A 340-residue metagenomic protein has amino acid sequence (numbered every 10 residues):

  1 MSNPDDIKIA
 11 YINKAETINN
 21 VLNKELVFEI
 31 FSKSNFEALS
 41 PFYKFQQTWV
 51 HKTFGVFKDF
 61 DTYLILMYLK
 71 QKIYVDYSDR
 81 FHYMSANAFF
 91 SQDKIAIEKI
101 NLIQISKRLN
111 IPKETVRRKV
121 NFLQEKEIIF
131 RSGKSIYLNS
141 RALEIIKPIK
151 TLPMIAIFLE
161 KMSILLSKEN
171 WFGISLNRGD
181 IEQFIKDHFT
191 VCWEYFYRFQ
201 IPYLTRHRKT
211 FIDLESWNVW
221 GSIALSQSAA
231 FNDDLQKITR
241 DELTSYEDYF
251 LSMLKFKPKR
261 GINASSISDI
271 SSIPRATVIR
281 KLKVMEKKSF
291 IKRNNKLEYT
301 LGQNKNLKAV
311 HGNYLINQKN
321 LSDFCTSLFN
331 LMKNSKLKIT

Functional and structural regions predicted by a protein language model:
S2-Y63, K168-G221: N-terminal leader segment of winged-helix/HTH proteins
Y63-E98, S216-R260: Short helix->loop/beta-hairpin flanking segments within DNA-binding domains
S85-A88, N101, R131-I157, Y246-F250 (+3 more regions): Short, cationic-aromatic polyanion-contact patches
F89-D93, I97-K107, L123, R260-D269: A short alpha-helical element within helix-turn-helix/winged-helix DNA-binding domains across DNA-binding proteins
N110-E125, S272-K287: Short amphipathic alpha-helical interaction segments
E127-I129: Internal, well-ordered domain-core segments that constitute the primary functional module of diverse proteins
E144-S175, L307-T340: Short, amphipathic alpha-helical interaction segments positioned at domain boundaries
